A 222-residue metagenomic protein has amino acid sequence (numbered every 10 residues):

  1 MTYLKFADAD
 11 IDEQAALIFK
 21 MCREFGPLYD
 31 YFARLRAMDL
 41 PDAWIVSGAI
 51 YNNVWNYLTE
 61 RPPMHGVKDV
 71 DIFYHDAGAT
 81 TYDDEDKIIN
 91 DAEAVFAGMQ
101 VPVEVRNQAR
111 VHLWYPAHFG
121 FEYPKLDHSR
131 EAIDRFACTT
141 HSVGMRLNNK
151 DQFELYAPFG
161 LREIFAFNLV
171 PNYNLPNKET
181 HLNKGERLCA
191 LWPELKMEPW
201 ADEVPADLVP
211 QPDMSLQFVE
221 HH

Functional and structural regions predicted by a protein language model:
M1-H222: Catalytic cores of the polymerase beta-like nucleotidyltransferase superfamily and closely associated nucleotide
